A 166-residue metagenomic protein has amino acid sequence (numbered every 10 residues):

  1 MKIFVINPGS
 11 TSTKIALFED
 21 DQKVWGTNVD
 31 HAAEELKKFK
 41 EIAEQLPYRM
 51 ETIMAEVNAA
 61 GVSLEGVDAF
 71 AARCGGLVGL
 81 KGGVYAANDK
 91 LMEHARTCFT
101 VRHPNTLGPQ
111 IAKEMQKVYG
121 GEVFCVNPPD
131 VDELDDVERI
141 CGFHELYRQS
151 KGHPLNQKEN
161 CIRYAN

Functional and structural regions predicted by a protein language model:
M1, E65-V67, Y119-G121: Short coil/turn connectors at secondary-structure junctions
K2-F4, A59-A60: Short secondary-structure capping/turn segments at boundaries of alpha-helices and beta-strands
I3-E44: Short glycine-rich, Thr/Ser-proximal phosphate-binding strand/loop in the N-terminal lobe of ATP-dependent enzymes
Q45-T52, T100-G108: Glycine-rich anion/phosphate-binding loops
Y48-A60, N160: Short, well-ordered amphipathic alpha-helical segments that serve as non-catalytic structural scaffolds within diverse
E51-A55, D68, K113: N-terminal, well-ordered alpha-helical segments
V57-P104, D130-E145: Short beta-strand-loop/turn "lid" adjacent to the catalytic site in phosphate-handling enzymes
N105-N166: Phosphate-binding/catalytic loop of phosphoryl-transfer enzymes
